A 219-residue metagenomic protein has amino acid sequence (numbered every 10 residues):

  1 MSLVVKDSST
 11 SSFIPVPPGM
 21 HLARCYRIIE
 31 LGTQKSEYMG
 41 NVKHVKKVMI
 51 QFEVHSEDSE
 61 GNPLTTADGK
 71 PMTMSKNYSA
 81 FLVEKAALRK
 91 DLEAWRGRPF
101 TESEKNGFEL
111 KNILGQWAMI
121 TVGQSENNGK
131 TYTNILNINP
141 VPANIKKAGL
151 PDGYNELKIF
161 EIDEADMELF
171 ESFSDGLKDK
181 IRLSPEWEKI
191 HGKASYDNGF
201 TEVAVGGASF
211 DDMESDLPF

Functional and structural regions predicted by a protein language model:
M1-F219: Short beta-rich binding modules
